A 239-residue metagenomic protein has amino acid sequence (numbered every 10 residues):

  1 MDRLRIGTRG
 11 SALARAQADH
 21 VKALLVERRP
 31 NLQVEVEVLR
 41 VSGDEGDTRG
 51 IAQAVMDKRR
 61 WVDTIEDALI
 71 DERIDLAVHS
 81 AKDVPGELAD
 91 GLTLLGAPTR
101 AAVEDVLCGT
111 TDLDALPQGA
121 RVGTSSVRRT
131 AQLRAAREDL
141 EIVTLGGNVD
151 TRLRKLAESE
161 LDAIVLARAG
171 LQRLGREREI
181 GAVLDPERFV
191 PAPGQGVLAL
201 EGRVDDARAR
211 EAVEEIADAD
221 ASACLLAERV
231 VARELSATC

Functional and structural regions predicted by a protein language model:
M1-V41, E45-T48, A52-A54, A135-C239: Small-molecule-sensing regulatory modules
R5-G7, A77, L95, G123 (+1 more regions): Short, well-ordered beta-strand segments
E37-L39, H79, A97, S125 (+1 more regions): Conserved beta-strand termini and adjacent loop/short-helix elements that scaffold enzyme active sites in alpha/beta
T48-L76: Short, structured active-site "lid" loops
I74-V78, D162-A163: Short, Asp-centered acidic motifs that coordinate Mg2+ and/or phosphate in catalytic or ligand-binding sites
A81-V84, D90-L140: A conserved helix-loop-strand patch within extracytoplasmic ligand-binding domains of the periplasmic binding
